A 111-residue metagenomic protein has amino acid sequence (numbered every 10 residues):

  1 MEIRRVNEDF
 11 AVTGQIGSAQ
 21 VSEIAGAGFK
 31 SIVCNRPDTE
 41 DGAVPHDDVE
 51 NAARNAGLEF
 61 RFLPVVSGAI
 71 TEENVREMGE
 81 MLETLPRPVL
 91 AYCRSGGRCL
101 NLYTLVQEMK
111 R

Functional and structural regions predicted by a protein language model:
M1-L90, N101-R111: Cys-dependent protein tyrosine phosphatase-like superfamily
C93: Short cysteine clusters
